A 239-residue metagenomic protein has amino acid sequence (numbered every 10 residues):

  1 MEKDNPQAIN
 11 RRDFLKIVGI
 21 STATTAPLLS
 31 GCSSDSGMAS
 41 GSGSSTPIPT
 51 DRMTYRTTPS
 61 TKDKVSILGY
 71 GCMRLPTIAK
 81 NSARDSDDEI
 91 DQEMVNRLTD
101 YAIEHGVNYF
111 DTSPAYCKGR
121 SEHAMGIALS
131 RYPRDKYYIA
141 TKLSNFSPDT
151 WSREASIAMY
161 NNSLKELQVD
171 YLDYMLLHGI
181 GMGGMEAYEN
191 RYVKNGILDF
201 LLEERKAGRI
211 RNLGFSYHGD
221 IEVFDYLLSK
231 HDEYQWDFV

Functional and structural regions predicted by a protein language model:
E2-Y137, F200, K206: N-terminal binding-site loop/beta-alpha segment at the start of enzyme catalytic domains that lines or forms
V65, R74-I78, L143-F146, H178-G183: Conserved radical SAM core fold
S66-Y70, F110, I139-T141, M175-L177 (+2 more regions): Hydrophobic faces of well-ordered beta-strands that scaffold small-molecule active sites in alpha/beta enzyme cores
A79, T150-V239: Glycine/proline-rich, positively charged, aromatic-decorated active-site loop/lid region on the catalytic face
S86, Y116, S147-W151, Y188: Short coil/turn segments at secondary-structure boundaries
Y116, N145, Y217-I221: Short beta->alpha connector loops
I127-Y132, P148, K165-Q168: Short, charge-rich binding segments
Y132-R153, H178-G179: Structural motif corresponding to the early beta-alpha repeats
